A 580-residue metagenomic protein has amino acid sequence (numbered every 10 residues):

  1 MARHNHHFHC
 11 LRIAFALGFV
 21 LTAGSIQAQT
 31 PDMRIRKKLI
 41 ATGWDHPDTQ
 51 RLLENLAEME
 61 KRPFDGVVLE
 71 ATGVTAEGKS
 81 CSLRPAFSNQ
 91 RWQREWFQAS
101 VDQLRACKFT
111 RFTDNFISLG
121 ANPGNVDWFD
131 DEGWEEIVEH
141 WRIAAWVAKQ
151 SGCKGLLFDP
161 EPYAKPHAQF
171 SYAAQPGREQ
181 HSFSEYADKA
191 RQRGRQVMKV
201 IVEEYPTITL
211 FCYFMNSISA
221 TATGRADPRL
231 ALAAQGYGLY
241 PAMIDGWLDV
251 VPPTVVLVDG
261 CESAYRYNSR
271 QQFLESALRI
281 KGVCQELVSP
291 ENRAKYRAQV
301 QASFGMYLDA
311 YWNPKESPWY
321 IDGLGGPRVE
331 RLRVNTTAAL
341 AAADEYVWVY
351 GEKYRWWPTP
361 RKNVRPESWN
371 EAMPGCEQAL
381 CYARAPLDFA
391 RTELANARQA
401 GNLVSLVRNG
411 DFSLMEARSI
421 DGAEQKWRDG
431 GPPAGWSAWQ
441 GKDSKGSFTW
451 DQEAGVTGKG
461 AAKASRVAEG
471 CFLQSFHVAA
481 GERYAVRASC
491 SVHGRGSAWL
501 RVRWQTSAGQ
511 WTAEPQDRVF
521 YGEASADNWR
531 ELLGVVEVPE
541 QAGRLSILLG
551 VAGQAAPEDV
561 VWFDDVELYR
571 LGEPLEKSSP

Functional and structural regions predicted by a protein language model:
M1-C10: N-terminal secretory signal peptides that target proteins for export/translocation
R12-A23: Bacterial N-terminal signal peptides
S25-Q27: Sec/Tat signal peptide C-region and signal peptidase I cleavage site
Q29-A400: Glycan-processing catalytic domains of CAZymes
A397-P580: Extracellular and organelle-lumenal recognition/adhesion modules and their flexible linkers in secreted
